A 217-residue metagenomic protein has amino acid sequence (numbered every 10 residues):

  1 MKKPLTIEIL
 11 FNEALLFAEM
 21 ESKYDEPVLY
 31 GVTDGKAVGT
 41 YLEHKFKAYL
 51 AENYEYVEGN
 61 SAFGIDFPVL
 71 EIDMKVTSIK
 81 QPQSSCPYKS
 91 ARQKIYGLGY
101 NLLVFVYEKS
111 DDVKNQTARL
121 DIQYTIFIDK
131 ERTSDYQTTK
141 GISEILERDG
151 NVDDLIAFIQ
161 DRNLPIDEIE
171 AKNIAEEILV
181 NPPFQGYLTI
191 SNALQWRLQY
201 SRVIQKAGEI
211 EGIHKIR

Functional and structural regions predicted by a protein language model:
M1-P68, V76-R217: Nucleic-acid endonuclease domains
I72: Acidic/His-rich structured neighborhood in mature extracellular/periplasmic domains
